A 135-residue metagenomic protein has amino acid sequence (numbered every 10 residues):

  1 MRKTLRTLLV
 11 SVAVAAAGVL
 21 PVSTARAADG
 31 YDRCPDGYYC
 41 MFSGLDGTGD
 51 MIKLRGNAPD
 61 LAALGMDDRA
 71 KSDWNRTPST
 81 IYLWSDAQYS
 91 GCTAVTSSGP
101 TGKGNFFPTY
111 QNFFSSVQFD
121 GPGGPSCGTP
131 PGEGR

Functional and structural regions predicted by a protein language model:
R2-S11, A16-R135: Compact beta-sheet-dominated domain cores in extracellular/mature segments
